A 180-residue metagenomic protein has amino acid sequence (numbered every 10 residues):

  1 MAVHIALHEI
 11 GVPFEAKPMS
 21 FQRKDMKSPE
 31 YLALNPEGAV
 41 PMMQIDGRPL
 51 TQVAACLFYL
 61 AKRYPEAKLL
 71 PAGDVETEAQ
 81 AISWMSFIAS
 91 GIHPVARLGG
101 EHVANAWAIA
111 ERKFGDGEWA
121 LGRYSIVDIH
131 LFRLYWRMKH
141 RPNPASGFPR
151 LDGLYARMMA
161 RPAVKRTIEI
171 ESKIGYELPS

Functional and structural regions predicted by a protein language model:
M1-E101, N105, E111, A120: GST-like domain detector, emphasizing the conserved glutathione-binding G-site in the N-terminal thioredoxin-like
K17, V53, F148, I168-E169: Residue-level detector of family-conserved "landmark" positions at structurally sensitive sites
S20, I126, E171-S172: Short, solvent-exposed turn/loop segments enriched in Gly/Ser/Thr/Pro and often Arg
D25-K27, R157, E177-L178: Short Asp/Glu-rich motifs
R48, L134, S172: Flexible loop residues that form catalytic and substrate-binding hotspots at small-molecule/glycan-binding clefts
E76, W84-T167: GST-like fold's C-terminal all-alpha helical module
T167-S180: Terminal-tail/helix-coil boundary detector
